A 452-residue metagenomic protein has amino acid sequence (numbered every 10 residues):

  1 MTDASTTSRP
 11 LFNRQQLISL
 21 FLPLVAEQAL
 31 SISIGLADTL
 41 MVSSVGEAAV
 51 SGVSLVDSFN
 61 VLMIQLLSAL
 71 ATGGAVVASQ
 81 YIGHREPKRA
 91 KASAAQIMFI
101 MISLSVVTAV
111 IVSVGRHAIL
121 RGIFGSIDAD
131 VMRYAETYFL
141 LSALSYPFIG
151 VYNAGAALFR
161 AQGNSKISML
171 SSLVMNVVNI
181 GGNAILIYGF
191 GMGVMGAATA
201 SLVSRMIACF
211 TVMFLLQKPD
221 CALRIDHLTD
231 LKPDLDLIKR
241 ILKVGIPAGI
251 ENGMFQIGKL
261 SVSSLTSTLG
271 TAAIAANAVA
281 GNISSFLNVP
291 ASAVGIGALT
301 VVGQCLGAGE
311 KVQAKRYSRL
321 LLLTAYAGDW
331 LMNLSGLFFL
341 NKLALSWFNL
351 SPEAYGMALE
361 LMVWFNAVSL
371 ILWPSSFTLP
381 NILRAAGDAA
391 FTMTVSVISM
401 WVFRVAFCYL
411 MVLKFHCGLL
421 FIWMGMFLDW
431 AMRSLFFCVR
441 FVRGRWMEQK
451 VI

Functional and structural regions predicted by a protein language model:
M1-L24, A78-S145, G189-I246, V302-S369 (+1 more regions): Short alpha-helical transmembrane segments in multi-pass integral membrane proteins
S8-L40, S44-V45, V61-G73, S105-A109 (+5 more regions): N-terminal transmembrane alpha-helices
S19-G35, L141, M175, S204-A208 (+3 more regions): Transmembrane helical elements of multi-pass membrane transporters/channels
A29-S51, L120-A129, I185-M192, G253-F286 (+3 more regions): Helix-terminus/linker motif at the lipid-water interface of multi-pass membrane proteins
E47-S58, A135, F139, A198 (+4 more regions): Small-residue hotspots at the loop-to-helix junctions and early N-terminal turns of transmembrane alpha-helices
V50-V110, I149-S168, I274-L340, W373-V395: Small-residue-rich hydrophobic transmembrane alpha-helices
L62-Q65, N179-N183, C209-M213, F286-V289 (+3 more regions): Hydrophobic transmembrane alpha-helices of multi-pass small-molecule transporters
A71, L141-R160, S168-N176, A197-V212 (+5 more regions): Short runs within selected transmembrane alpha-helices of multi-pass transporters and secretion channels
